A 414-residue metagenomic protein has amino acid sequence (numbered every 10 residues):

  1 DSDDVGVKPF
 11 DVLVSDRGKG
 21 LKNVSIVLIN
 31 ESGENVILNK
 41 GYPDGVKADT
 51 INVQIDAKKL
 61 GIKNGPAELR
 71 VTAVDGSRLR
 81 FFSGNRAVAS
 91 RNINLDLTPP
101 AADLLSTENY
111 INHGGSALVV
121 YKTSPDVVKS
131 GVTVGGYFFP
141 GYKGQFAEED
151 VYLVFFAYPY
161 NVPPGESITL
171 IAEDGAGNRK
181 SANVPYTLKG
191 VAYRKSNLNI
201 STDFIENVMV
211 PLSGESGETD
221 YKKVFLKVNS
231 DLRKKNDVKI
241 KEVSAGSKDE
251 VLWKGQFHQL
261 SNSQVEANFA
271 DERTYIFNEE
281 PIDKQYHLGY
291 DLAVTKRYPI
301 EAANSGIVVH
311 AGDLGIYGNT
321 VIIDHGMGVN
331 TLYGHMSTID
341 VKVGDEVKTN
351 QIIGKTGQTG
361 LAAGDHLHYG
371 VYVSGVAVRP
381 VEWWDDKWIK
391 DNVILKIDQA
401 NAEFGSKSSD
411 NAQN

Functional and structural regions predicted by a protein language model:
D1-F146, D150, Y158-P163, T169-R194: Surface-exposed loop/turn and intrinsically disordered segments
N23, I29, N52, R70-V74 (+16 more regions): Bimodal feature
K47-D49, S106-N109, S130, F139-G141 (+10 more regions): Low-complexity, flexible helical/coil segments
A57-L60, A117-V119, E166-T169, S216-E218 (+2 more regions): A general structural signal for short secondary-structure boundary/capping elements
P66, V88, S106, S116 (+8 more regions): Extracytoplasmic
I111-H113, T123, S130-T133, G144-K195 (+5 more regions): Contiguous, well-folded functional domains in the mature portion of proteins
S116-T123, K129-N268, I276: Non-catalytic extracellular/periplasmic "stalk" and linker regions immediately N-terminal to catalytic or recognition
Q256-F404: Catalytic cores of peptidoglycan-degrading enzymes
